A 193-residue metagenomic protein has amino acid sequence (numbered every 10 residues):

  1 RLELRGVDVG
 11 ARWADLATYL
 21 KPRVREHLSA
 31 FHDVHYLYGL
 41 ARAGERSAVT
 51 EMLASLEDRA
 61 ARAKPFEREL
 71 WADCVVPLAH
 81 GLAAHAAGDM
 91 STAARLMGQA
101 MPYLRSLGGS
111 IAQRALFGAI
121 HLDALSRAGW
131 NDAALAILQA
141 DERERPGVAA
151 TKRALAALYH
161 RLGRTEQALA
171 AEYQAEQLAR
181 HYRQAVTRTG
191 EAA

Functional and structural regions predicted by a protein language model:
R1-A193: Helix-coil-helix junctions within alpha-helical repeat/solenoid scaffolds
